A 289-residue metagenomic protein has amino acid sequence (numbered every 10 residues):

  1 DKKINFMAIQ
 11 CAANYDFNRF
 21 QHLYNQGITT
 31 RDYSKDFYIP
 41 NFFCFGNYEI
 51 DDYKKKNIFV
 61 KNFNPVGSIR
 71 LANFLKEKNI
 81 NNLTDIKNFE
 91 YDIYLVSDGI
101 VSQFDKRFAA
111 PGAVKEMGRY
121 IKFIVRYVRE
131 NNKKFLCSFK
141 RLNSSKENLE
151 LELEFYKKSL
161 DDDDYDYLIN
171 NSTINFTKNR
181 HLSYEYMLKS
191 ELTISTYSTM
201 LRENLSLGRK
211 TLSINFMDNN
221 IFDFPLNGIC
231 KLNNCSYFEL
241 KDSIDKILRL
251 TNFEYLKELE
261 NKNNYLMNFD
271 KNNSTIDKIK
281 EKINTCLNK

Functional and structural regions predicted by a protein language model:
D1-N73, M200-L201: Active-site and donor-binding regions of nucleotide-sugar-utilizing enzymes
N5, K54-K55, N179-D223: A donor-sugar binding/catalytic signature common to diverse glycosyltransferases and related nucleotide-sugar
N41, D92, E191-L192: Structural motif
V60, P65, D161-D163, T199-F269: Catalytic binding pocket for nucleotide-activated donors in carbohydrate/polymer assembly enzymes
L71-D162: Conserved catalytic-core segment of nucleotide-activated headgroup transferases in glycan assembly
L153-K178: Nucleotide-activated donor-binding/catalytic signature segment of Leloir-type glycosyltransferases, i.e., the conserved
N268-K289: C-terminal alpha-helical cap of glycosyltransferases
